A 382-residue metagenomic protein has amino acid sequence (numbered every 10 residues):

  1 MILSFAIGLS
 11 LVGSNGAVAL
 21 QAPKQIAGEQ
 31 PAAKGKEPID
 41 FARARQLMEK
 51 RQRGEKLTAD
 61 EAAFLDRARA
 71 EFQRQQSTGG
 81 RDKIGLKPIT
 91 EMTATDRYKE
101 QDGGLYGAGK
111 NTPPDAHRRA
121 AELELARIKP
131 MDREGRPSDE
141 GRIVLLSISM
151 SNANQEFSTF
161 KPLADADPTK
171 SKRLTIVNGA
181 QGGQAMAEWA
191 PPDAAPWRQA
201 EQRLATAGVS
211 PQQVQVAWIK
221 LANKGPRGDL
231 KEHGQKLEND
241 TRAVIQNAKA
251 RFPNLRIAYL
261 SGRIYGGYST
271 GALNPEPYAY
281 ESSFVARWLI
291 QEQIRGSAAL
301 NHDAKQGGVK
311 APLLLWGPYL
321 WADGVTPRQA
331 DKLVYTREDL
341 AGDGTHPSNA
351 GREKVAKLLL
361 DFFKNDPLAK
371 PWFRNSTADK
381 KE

Functional and structural regions predicted by a protein language model:
M1-A19: Sec-dependent N-terminal signal peptides
L20-Q21, Q25: Boundary of Sec targeting at the N-terminus
A32-Q75: Alpha-helical, heptad-rich or low-complexity scaffold/stalk segments that mediate oligomerization or tethering
S77-L146, K364, L368-E382: N-terminal module-boundary/linker segments of secreted carbohydrate-active enzymes
R97-E122, P137-E238: Conserved SGNH/GDSL esterase-like catalytic core that processes O-acyl groups on lipids and polysaccharides
R127-E140, D165-T169, E201-Q213, P226 (+3 more regions): Surface-exposed acidic, glycine-flexible loop patches that form ligand/cofactor-binding and adhesion interfaces
K161, D193-Q202, K231-V244, Y278-A299: Well-ordered, non-membrane alpha-helical segments in soluble/globular domains
I264-K380: Catalytic His-Asp segment of secreted/periplasmic serine-dependent ester chemistry enzymes
